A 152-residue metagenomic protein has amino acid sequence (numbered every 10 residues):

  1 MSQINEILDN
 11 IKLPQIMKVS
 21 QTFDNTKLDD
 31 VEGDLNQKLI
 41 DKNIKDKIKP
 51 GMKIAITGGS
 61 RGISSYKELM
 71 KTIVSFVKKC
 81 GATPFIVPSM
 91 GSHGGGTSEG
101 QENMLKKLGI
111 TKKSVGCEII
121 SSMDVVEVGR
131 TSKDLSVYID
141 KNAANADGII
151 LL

Functional and structural regions predicted by a protein language model:
M1-D34: N-terminal amphipathic/basic leader segments beginning at the initiator methionine
E32-K42, M70-I73: Short, well-ordered amphipathic alpha-helical segments that serve as non-catalytic structural scaffolds within diverse
L39-A55, K79: Glycine-rich phosphate/diphosphate-binding loops that line cofactor/substrate pockets in enzymes
K53-G62, F85-S92: Short glycine-rich or small-residue beta-strand-to-loop segments that form or flank ligand, phosphate, metal/Fe-S
K67-E68, C80-E102, S114: Active-site histidine-anchored catalytic micro-motif
T72-C80: Catalytic-core regions built around general acid/base machinery
G100-L152: An acidic, phosphate/nucleotide-engaging active-site surface
